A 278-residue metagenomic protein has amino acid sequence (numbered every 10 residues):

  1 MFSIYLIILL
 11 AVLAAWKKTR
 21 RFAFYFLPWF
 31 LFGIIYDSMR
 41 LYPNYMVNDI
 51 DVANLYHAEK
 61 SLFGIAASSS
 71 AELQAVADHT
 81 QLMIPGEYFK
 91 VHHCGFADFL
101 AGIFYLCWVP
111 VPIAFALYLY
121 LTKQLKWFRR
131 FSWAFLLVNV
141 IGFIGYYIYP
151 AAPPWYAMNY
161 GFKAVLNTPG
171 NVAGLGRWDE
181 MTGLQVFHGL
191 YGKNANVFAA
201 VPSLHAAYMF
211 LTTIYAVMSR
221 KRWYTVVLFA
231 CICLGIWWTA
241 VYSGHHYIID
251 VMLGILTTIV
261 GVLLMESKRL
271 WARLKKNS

Functional and structural regions predicted by a protein language model:
M1-F2, T19, A23-I113: N-terminal transmembrane-helix/juxtamembrane module of multi-pass inner/ER membrane proteins
F2-W16: Hydrophobic core of alpha-helical transmembrane segments in multi-pass integral membrane proteins
Y25-L27, I113-I148, P154-V165, I214: Interfacial segments of alpha-helical transmembrane regions
I34-S38, Y42-K60, L136-G174: Aromatic-rich transmembrane-lumenal/periplasmic boundary elements in polytopic membrane proteins
A114-L121, A206-W223, L256-M265: Membrane-interfacial alpha-helical segments at the cytosolic side of multi-pass membrane proteins
I148-S219: Membrane-interfacial catalytic/cofactor-binding modules of polytopic membrane enzymes
P153-A157, A200, G235-G261: Interfacial helix-loop-helix junctions of multi-pass membrane proteins
S219-V226, L264-S278: Membrane-interface junctions at the ends of membrane-embedded or membrane-associated helices
